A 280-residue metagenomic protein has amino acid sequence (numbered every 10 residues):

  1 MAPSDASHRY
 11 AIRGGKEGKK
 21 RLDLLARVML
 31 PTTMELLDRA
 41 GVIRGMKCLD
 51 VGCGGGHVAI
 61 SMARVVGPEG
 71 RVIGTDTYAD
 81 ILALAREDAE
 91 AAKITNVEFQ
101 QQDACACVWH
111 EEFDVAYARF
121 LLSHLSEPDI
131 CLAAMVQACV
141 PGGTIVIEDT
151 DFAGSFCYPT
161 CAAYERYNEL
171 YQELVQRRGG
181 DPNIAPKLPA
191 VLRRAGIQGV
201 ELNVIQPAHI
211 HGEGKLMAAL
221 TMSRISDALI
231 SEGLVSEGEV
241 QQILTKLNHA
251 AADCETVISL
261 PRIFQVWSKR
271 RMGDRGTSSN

Functional and structural regions predicted by a protein language model:
M1-K19, L24: N-terminal, positively charged/glycine-rich alpha-helical extensions of SAM-dependent methyltransferases
A11, K16-G18, E201-I258: C-terminal helical/coil "lid" or tail adjacent to the Rossmann-like core of SAM-dependent
R27-K47, S61: Conserved alpha-helix/loop element of class I SAM-dependent methyltransferases that forms part of the SAM/SAH-binding
L49-V51, G55-A106: Class I SAM-dependent methyltransferase SAM/SAH-binding core
A106-V115: A short acidic, Gly/Pro-enriched loop at the edge of an enzyme's catalytic core that lines a small-molecule cofactor
D114-P128: A short SAM/SAH-binding and catalytic strip from SAM-dependent methyltransferases
D129-T144: A short glycine-rich, Lys/Arg-flanked "PGG" loop and its adjoining helix->strand segment in the class I
V146-E213: Conserved catalytic/acceptor-binding region of the Class I
